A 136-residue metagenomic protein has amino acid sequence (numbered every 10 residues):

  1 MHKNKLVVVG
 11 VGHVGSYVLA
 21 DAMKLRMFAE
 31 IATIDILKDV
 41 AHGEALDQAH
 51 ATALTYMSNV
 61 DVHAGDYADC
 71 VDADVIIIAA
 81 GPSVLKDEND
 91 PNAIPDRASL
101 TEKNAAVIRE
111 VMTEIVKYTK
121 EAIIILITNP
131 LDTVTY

Functional and structural regions predicted by a protein language model:
M1-E44: NAD(P)+-binding Rossmann beta1-loop-alpha1 motif at the extreme N-terminus of oxidoreductases
V18, G43, D87-E88, V134-Y136: Short glycine-/acidic-enriched loop or helix-start segments at secondary-structure transitions that form or flank
D21, D47, A51, E114-I115: A generic secondary-structure signal
R26, V71-A73, K120: Structured loop/turn residues at beta-strand edges in well-structured enzyme cores
I36-D74, P82-S83, E88-P91: Conserved N-terminal Rossmann-fold NAD(P) cofactor-binding segment
I76-I78, L126: Redox-cofactor binding/interface segments in oxidoreductases and associated redox assembly factors
A80-G81, N129: Short glycine-/small-residue-rich Rossmann-like dinucleotide-binding loops
A93-Y136: Rossmann-like NAD(P)(H) cofactor-binding subdomain of soluble oxidoreductases
